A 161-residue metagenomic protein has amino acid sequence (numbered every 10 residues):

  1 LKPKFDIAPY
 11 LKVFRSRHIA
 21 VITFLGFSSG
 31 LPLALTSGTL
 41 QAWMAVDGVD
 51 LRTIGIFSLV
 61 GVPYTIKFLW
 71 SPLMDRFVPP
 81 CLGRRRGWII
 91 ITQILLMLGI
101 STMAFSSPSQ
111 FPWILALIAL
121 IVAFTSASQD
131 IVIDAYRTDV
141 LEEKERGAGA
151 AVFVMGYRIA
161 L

Functional and structural regions predicted by a protein language model:
K4-Y64: Helix-loop boundary and gating motifs at the non-cytosolic
L33, T65, I121-I133: Core transmembrane helices of Major Facilitator Superfamily
L40, S126-L141: Intracellular juxtamembrane helix-capping segments at the cytosolic ends of symmetry-related transmembrane helices
L51-R52, G83, T138, E143-F153: Loop-to-transmembrane helix entry/capping segments in MFS-fold secondary transporters and related SLC/MFSD carriers
P63-F68, G147-L161: Glycine-rich segments within core transmembrane alpha-helices of 12-TM secondary carriers
R76-Q93: Cytoplasmic membrane-interface "Motif A"-like loop-to-helix N-cap segments of 12-TM Major Facilitator Superfamily
I89-Q110: C-terminal ends and interior cores of transmembrane alpha-helices in multi-pass membrane transporters/permeases
